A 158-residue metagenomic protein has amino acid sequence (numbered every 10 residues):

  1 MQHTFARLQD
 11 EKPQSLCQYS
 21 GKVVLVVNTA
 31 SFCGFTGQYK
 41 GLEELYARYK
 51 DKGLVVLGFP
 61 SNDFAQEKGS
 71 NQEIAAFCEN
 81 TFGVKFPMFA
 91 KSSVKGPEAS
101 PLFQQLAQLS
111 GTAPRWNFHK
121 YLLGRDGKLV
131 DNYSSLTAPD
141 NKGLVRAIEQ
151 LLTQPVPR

Functional and structural regions predicted by a protein language model:
M1-C17, G37: N-terminal "domain-start" segment that seeds a small globular fold
M1-T4, A90, L122-G124, L152: Terminal helix/beta-alpha structural elements that buttress the NAD(P)+-binding lobe
Q9, S92, S134-T137: Short loop or secondary-structure boundary microenvironments that flank and position key functional residues
S15-C17, Y46-R48, S110-P114: Surface-exposed acidic, glycine-flexible loop patches that form ligand/cofactor-binding and adhesion interfaces
S20-L25: Local sequence-structure signature of Cys/Sec-based thiol-disulfide redox active-site neighborhoods
N28-F32: Amphipathic alpha-helical repeat scaffolds
F35-A99: Structural microenvironment flanking redox-active thiols in thiol-disulfide oxidoreductases
P101-R158: Thiol-/selenol-based redox modules, centered on thioredoxin-like and closely related oxidoreductase domains
